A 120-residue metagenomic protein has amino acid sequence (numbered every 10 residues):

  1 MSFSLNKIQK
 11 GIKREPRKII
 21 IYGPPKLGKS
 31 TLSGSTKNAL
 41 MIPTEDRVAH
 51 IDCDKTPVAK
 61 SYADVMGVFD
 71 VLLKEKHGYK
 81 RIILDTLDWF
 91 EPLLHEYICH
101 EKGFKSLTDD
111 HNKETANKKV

Functional and structural regions predicted by a protein language model:
S2, N6-E96: Conserved P-loop
W89-V120: P-loop NTPase motor core
